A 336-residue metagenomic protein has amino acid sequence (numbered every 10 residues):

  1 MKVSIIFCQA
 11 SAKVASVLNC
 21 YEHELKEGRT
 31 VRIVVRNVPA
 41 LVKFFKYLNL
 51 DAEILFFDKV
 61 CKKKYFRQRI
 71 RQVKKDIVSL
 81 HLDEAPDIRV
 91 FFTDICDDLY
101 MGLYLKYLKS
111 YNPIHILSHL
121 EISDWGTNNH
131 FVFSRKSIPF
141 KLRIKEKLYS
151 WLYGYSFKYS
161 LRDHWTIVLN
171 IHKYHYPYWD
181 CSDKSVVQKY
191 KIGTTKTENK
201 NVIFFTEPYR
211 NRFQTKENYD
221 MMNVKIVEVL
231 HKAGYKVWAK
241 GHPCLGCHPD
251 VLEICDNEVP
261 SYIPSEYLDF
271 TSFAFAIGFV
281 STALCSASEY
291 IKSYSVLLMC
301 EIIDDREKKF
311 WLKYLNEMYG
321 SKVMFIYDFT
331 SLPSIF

Functional and structural regions predicted by a protein language model:
K2-I5, D87-F91, N201, A274-I277: Structural motif
I5-W151, A283-L284: Active-site and donor-binding regions of nucleotide-sugar-utilizing enzymes
V14-A15, V38-F45, L99-M101, R212-F213 (+3 more regions): Short, charged/polar "capping" segments at the starts of alpha-helices and the immediately preceding loops
L55-V60, E253-Y262, E317-I335: Short acidic-hydrophobic, aromatic-tinged amphipathic segments that line or gate anion-handling sites
H119, S123-K200, F205-T206: A nucleotide-sugar donor-handling region in carbohydrate enzymes
V202-G241: Conserved catalytic-core segment of nucleotide-activated headgroup transferases in glycan assembly
P243-E289, W311, L315: Donor nucleotide-activated moiety binding/catalytic core segment of transferases that use nucleotide-activated donors
A283-F336: Catalytic binding pocket for nucleotide-activated donors in carbohydrate/polymer assembly enzymes
